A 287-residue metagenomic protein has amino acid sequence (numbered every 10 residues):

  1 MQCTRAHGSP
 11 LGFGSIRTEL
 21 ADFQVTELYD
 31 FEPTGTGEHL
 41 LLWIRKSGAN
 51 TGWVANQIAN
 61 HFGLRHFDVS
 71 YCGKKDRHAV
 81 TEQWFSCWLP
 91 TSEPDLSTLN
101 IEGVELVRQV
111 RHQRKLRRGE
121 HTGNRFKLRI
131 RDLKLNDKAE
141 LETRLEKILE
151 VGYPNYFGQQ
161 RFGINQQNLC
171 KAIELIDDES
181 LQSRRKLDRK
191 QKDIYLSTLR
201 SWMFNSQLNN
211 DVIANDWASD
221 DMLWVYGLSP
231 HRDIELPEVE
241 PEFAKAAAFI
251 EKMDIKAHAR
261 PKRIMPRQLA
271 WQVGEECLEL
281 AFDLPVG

Functional and structural regions predicted by a protein language model:
M1-V286: Non-catalytic, substrate/partner-engaging modules appended to enzymatic cores
